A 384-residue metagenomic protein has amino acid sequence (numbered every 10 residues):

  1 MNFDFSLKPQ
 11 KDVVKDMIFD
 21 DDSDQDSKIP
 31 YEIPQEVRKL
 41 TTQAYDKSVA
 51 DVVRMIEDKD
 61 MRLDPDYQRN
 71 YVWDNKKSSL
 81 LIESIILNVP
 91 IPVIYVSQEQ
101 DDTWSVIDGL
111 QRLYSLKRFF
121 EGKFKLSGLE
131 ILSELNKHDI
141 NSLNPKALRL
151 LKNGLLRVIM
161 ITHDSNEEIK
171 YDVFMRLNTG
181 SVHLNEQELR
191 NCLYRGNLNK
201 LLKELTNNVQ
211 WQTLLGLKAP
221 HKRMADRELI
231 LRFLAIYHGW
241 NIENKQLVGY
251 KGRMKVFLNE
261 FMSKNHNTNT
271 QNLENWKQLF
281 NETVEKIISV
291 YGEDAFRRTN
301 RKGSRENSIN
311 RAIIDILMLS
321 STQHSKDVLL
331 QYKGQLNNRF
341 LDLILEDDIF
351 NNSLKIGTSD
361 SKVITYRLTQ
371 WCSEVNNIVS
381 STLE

Functional and structural regions predicted by a protein language model:
N2-D51, P65-E260, L330, N338-T365 (+1 more regions): Basic- and aromatic-enriched surface patches that contact anionic nucleotides/nucleic acids
L63-D66, E204-A219, E282-S304: Short amphipathic alpha-helical segments and their helix-coil junctions
I236-E384: C-terminal subdomains that position terminal phosphate/3'-OH groups for nucleotidyl transfer/ligation, primarily on
